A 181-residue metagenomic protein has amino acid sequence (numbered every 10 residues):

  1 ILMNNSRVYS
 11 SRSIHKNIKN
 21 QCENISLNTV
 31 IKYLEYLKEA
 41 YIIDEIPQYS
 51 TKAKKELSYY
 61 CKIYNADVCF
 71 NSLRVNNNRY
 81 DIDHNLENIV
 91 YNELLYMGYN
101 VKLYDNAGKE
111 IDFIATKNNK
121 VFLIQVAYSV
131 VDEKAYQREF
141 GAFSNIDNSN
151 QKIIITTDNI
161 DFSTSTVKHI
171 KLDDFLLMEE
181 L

Functional and structural regions predicted by a protein language model:
I1-K120: Accessory nucleic acid-recognition modules appended to NTPase machines
K54-K55, S144, I160-D161: Short secondary-structure boundary/capping segments
Y64, I124, I153-I155, K168-I170: Hydrophobic/aromatic beta-strand patches that form the interior of the parallel beta-sheet core in alpha/beta enzyme
L94, D112, I124, F143 (+1 more regions): Hydrophobic, well-ordered secondary-structure elements that form the walls of internal hydrophobic environments
N106, D147-T166: Nucleic-acid nuclease catalytic cores
N119-V131, E139: Active-site ExK catalytic segment of metal-dependent nucleases
D158-L181: Domain-level recognition of nuclease-like catalytic cores that cleave nucleotide substrates
